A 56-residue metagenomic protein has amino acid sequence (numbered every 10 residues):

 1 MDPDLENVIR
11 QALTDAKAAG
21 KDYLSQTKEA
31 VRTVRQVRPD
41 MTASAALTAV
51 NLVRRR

Functional and structural regions predicted by a protein language model:
M1-R56: C-terminal alpha-helical interaction appendages
